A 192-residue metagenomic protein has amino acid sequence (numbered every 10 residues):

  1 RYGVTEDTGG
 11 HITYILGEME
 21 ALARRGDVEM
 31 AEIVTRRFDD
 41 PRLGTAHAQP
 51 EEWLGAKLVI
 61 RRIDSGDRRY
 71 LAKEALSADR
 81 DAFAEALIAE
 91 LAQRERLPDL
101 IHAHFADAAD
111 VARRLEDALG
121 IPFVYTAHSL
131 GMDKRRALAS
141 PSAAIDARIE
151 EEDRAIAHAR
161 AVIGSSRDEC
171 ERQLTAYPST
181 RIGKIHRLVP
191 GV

Functional and structural regions predicted by a protein language model:
R1-V192: Catalytic cores of nucleotide-sugar-dependent glycosyltransferases that transfer UDP/GDP/TDP-activated
